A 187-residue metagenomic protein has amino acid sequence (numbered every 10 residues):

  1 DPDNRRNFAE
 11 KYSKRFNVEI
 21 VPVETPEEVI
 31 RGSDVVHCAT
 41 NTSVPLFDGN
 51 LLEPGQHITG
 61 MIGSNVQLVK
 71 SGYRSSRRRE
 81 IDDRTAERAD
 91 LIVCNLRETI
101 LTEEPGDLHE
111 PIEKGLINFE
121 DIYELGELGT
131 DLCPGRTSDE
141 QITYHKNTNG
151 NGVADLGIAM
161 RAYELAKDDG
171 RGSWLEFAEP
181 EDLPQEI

Functional and structural regions predicted by a protein language model:
D1-F16: NAD(P)-binding Rossmann-fold cofactor-contacting core
D3, N7, E113-I187: NAD(P)-dependent dehydrogenase/reductase Rossmann-like domain
F16-I20, D139-E140: A short helix-to-beta-strand connector/capping loop
V18-E28: Short acidic-hydrophobic, aromatic-tinged amphipathic segments that line or gate anion-handling sites
E28-V35, T42-T59: Rossmann-fold NAD(P) dinucleotide-binding segment
S43-P45, N65-V66, I100, G152: Glycine-rich nucleotide phosphate-binding loop and flanking beta-alpha elements of Rossmann-like dinucleotide-binding
L51-T137: Rossmann-fold NAD(P)-binding glycine/threonine-rich loop
